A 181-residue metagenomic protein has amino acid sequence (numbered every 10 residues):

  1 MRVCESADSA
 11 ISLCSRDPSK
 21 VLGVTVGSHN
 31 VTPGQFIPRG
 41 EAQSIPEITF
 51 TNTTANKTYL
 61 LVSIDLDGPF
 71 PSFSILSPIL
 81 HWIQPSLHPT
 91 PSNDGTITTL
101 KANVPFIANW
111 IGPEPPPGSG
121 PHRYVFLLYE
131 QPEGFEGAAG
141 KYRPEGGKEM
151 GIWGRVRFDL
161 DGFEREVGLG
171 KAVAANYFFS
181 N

Functional and structural regions predicted by a protein language model:
M1-N181: N-terminus-centered regions that define maturation/targeting leaders and the start of the first functional domain
